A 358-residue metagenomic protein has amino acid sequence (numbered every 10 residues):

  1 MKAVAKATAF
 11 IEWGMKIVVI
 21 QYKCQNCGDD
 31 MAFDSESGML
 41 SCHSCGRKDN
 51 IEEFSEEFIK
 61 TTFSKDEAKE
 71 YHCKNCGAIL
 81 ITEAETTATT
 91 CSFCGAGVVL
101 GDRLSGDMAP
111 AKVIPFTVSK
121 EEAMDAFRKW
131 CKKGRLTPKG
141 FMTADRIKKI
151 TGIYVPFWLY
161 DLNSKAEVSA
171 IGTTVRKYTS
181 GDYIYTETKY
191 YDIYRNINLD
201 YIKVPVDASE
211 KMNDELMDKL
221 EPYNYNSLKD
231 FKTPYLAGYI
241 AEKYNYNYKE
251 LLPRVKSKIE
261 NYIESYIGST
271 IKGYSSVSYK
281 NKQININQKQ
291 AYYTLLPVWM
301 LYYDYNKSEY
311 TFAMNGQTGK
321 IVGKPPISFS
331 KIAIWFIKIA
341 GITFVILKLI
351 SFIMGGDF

Functional and structural regions predicted by a protein language model:
M1-I11: Intrinsically disordered, low-complexity segments enriched in serine/proline and basic residues
V19-Q21, S37-M39, D66-E70, A88: Residues immediately within or flanking Cys/His clusters that coordinate Zn2+ in small zinc-binding modules
C24-C27, C42-C45, C73-C76, C91-C94: Short cysteine-rich clusters marking metal-coordination/redox-active sites
F33-D34, D49-E52, T82-E83, L100-G101: Short, non-ligating residues that shape and space the ligands of small metal-coordination modules and catalytic
F33-L40, I81-T89: Short linker/helix segments within small regulatory modules
L104, M108-D304, E309, G356: Charged, low-complexity helical/coil segments in non-catalytic cytosolic or luminal regions
Y292-I342: Extended hydrophobic
I346-F358: Juxtamembrane boundary at the C-terminal end of a transmembrane helix
